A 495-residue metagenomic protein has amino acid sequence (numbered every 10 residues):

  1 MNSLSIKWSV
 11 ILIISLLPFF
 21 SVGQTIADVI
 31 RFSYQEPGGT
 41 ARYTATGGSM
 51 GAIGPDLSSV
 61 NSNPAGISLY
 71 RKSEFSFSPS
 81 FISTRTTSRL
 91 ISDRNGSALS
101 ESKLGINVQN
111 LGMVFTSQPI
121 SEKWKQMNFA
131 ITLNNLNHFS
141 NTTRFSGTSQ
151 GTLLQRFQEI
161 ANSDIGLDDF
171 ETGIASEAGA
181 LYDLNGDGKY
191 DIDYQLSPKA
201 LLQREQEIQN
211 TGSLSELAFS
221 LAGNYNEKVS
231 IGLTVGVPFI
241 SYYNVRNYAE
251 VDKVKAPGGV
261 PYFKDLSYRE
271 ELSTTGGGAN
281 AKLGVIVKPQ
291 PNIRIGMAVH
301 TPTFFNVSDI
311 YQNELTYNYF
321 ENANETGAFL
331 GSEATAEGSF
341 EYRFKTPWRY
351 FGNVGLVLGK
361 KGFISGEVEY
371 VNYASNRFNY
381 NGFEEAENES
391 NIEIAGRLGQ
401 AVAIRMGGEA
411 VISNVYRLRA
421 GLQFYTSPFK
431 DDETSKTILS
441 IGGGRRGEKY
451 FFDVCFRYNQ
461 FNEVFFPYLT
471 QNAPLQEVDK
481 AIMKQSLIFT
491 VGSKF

Functional and structural regions predicted by a protein language model:
M1-V29, F495: Bacterial Sec-dependent N-terminal signal peptides
V10-I14, L57, F340: Residue-level detector of alpha-helical transmembrane segments in integral membrane proteins
Q24-G38, Y43, T116-F495: Outer-membrane beta-barrel porins/channels
A41, I53-S62, S68-Q150, G212-S215: Outer-membrane beta-barrel translocator/receptor signature
